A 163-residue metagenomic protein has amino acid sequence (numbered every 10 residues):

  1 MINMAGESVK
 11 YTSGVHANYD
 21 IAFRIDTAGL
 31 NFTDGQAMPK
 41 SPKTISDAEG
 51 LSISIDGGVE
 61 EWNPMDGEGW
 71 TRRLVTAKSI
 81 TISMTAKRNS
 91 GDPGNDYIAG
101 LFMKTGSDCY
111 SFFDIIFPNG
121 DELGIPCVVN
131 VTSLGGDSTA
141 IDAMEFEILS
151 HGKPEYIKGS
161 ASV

Functional and structural regions predicted by a protein language model:
I2-R88, P126-E147: Solvent-exposed edge beta-strands and adjacent loop segments that serve as assembly or binding interfaces
G91: Short acidic, S/G/P-rich loop/turn micro-motifs used as interaction or catalytic elements
G94, I157-K158: Generic macromolecular interface patches on structured domains
G94-P126: Short, acidic/charged, Gly/Pro-enriched secondary-structure junctions
T105-S111, V131-T132, E147-L149: Hydrophobic alpha-helical segments of small multi-pass membrane proteins
H151-Y156: Hydrophobic lipid-interacting interfaces of membrane-associated proteins
S160-V163: Intrinsically disordered, low-complexity terminal/linker regions enriched in Pro/Ser/Gly and acidic residues
